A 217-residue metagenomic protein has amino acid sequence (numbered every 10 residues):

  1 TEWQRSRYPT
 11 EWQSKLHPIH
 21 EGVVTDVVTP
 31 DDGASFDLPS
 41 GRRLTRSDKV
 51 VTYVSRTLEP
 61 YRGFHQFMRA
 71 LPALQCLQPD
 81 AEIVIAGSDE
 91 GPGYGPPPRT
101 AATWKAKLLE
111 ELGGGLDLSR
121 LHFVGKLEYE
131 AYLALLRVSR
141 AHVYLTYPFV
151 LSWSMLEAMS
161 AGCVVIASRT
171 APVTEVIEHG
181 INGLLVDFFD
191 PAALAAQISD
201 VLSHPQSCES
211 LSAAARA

Functional and structural regions predicted by a protein language model:
T1-S47: Donor nucleotide-sugar binding/catalytic pocket of nucleotide-sugar-dependent glycosyltransferases
S40-R62, M68-L71, I83-A86: Conserved donor-binding/catalytic core segment of Leloir-type glycosyltransferases
G91, P96-E130: Nucleotide-activated donor-binding/catalytic signature segment of Leloir-type glycosyltransferases, i.e., the conserved
K126, A134-S139: Short alpha-helical donor nucleotide-sugar binding micro-motif in glycosyltransferases
Y147: Aromatic "clamp/platform" in nucleotide-sugar-dependent glycosyltransferases that forms part of the donor/acceptor
V164-A167: Short hydrophobic beta-strand element within catalytic cores of glycosyltransferases and related nucleotide-activated
H179-G180, L184-P191, D200-P205: Conserved acidic donor-binding segment of nucleotide-sugar-dependent glycosyltransferases
A193, D200, S207-A217: A short, well-ordered alpha-helix in the C-terminal region of glycosyltransferases
